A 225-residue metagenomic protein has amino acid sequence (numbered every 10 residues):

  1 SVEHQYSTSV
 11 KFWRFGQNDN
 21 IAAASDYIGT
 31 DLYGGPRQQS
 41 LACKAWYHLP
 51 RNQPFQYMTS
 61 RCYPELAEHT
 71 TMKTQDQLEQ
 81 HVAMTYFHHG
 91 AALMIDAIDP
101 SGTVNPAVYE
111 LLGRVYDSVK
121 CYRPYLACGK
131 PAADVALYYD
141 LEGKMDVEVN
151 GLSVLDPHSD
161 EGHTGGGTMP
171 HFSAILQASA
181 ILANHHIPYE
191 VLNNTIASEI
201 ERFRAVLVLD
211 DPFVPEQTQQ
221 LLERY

Functional and structural regions predicted by a protein language model:
S1-Q17, I21-Y225: Carbohydrate-binding surfaces of carbohydrate-active enzymes
